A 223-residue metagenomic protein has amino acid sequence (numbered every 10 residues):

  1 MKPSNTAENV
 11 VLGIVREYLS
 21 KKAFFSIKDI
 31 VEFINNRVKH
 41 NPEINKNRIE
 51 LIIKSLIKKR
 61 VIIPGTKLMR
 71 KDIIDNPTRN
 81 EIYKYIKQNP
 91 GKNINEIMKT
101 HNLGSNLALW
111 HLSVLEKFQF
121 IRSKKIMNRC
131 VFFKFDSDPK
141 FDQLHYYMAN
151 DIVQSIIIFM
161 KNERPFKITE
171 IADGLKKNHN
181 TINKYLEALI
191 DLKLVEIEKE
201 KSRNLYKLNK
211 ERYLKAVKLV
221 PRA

Functional and structural regions predicted by a protein language model:
M1-P42, K46-L51, S55-K59, K71 (+1 more regions): Long, low-complexity, charge-rich intrinsically disordered regions
G13, E17, M69, I73-K84 (+3 more regions): N-terminal intrinsically disordered, low-complexity, charge/repeat-rich segments that act as generic
G65, P77-T78, H111, F135 (+1 more regions): Short basic alpha-helical hairpin corresponding to helix-turn-helix/winged-helix-like nucleic-acid-binding
N93, L103-L107, K161-T169: Leucine-rich, amphipathic alpha-helical/linker segments
L109-L115: N-terminal helix-turn-helix
